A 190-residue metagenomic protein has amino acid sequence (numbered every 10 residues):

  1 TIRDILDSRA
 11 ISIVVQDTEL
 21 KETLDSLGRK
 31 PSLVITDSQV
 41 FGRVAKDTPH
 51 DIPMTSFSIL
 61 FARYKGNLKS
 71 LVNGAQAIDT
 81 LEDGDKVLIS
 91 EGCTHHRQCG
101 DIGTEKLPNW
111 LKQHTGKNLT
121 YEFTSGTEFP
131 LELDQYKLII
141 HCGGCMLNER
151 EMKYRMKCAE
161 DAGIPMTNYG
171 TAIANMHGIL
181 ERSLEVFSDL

Functional and structural regions predicted by a protein language model:
T1-L190: P-loop NTP-binding site
